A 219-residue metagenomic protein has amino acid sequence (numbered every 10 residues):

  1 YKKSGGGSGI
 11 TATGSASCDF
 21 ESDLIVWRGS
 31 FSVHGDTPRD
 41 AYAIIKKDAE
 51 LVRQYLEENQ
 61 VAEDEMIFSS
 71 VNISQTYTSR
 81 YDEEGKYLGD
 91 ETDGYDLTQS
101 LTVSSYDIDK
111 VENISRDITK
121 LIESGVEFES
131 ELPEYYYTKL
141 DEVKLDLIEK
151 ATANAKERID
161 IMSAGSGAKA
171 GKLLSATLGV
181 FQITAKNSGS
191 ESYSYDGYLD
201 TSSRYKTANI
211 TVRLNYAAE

Functional and structural regions predicted by a protein language model:
Y1-E219: Short, charge-dense linear interaction motifs
